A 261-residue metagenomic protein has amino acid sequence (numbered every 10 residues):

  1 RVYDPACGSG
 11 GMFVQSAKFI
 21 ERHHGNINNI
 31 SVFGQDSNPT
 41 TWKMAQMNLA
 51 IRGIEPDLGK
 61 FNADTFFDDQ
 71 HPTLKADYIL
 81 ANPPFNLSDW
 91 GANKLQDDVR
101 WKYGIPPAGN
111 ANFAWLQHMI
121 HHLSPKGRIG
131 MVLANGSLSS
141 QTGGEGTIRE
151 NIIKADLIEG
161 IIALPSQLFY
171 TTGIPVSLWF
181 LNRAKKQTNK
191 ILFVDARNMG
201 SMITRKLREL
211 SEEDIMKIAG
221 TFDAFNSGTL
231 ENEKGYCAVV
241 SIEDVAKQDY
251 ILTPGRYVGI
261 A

Functional and structural regions predicted by a protein language model:
R1-H24, I30, Q35, T41: Class I S-adenosyl-L-methionine
Y3, C7-G8, N29-S37, F67-H71 (+2 more regions): Alpha-helix capping and helix-loop boundary segments enriched in small/acidic/polar residues
G11, Q15-R22, M47-I51, E55 (+2 more regions): Conserved helix-loop functional segments at active or binding sites
F13, W42, F113-Q117: Short, well-ordered alpha-helical scaffold segments within catalytic/effector domains
G25, A50-G53, N151-A155: Short, conserved catalytic or adaptor-binding loops enriched in Gly and charged residues
I27-F33, D57-L58, G127, I191: Residue-level recognition of the N-termini of beta-strands and the immediately preceding loop/turn
S37-L74: S-adenosyl-L-methionine
T73-A261: A conserved structural/catalytic subdomain of Rossmann-like adenosyl-cofactor enzymes
